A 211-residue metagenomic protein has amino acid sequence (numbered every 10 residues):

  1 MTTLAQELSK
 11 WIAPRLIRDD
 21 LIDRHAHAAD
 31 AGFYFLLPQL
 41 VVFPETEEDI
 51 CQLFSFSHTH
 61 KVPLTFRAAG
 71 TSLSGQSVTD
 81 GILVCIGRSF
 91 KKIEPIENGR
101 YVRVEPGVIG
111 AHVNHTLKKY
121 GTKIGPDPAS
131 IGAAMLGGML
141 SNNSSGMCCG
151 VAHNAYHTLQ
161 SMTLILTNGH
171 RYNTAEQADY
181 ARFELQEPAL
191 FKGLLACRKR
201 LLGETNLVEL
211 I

Functional and structural regions predicted by a protein language model:
M1-T59, A69-R100, A129: N-terminal flexible segment immediately upstream of the FAD-binding catalytic core in FAD-dependent oxidoreductases
V62-P63, K123: Residue-level detector of anion-binding/catalytic polar loops
T65-R67: Solvent-exposed beta-strand sheet faces enriched in polar/charged residues
K92-I96, V102-I211: FAD-binding subdomain of flavoenzyme oxidoreductases
